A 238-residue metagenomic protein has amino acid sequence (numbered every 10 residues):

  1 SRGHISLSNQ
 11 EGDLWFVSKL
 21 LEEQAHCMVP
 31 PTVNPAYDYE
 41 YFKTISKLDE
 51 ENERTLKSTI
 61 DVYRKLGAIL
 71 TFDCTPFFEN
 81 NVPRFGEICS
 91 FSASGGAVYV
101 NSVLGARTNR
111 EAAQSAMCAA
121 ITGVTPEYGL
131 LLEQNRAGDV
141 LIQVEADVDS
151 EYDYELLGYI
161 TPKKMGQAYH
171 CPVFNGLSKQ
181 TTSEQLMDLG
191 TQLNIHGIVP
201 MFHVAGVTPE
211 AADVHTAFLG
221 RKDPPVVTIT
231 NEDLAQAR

Functional and structural regions predicted by a protein language model:
S1-A237: Non-transmembrane, aqueous-exposed alpha-helical and coiled segments at domain scale
